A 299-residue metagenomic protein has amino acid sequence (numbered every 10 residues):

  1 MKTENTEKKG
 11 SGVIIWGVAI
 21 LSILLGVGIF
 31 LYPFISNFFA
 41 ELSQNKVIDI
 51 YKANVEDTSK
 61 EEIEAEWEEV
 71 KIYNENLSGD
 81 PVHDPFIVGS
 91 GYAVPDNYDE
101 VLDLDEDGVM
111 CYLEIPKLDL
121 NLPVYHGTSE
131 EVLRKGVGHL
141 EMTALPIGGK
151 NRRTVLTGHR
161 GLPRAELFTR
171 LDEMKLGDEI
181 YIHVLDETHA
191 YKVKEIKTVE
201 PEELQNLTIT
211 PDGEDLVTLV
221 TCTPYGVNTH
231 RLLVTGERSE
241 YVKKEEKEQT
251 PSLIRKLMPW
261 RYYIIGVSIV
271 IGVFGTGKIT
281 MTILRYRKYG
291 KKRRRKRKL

Functional and structural regions predicted by a protein language model:
M1-K8: Short, Lys/Arg-rich, polar N-terminal cytosolic tail immediately upstream of the first transmembrane signal-anchor
K9-P259, Y289: Solvent-exposed, non-transmembrane regions of membrane-associated and secreted proteins
Q249-L299: C-terminal single-pass membrane-anchor helix
